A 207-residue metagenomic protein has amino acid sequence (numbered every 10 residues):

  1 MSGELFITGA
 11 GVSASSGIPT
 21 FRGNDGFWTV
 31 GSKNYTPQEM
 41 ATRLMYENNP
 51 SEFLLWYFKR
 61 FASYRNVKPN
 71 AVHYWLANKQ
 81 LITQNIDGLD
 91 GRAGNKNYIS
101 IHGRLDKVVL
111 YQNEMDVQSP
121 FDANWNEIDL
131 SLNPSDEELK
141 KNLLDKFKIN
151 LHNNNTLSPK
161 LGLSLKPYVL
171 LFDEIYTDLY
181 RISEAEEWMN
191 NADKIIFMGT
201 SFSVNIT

Functional and structural regions predicted by a protein language model:
M1-T207: Conserved catalytic core of sirtuin-type NAD+-dependent deacylases
